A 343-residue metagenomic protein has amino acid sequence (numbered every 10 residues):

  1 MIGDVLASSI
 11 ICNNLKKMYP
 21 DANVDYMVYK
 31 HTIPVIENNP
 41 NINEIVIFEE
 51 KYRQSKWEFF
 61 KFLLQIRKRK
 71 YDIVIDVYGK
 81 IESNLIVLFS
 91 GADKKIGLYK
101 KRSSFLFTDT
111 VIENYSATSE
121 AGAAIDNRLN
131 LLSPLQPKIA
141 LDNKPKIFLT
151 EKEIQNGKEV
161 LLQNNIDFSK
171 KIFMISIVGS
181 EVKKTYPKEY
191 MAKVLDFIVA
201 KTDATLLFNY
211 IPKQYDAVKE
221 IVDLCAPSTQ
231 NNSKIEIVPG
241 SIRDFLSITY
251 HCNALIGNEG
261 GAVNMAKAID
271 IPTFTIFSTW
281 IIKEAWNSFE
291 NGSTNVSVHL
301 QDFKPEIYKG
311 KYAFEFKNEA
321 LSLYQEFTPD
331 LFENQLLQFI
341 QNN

Functional and structural regions predicted by a protein language model:
M1-N343: Catalytic machinery of carbohydrate-active enzymes, primarily nucleotide-sugar-dependent glycosyltransferases
